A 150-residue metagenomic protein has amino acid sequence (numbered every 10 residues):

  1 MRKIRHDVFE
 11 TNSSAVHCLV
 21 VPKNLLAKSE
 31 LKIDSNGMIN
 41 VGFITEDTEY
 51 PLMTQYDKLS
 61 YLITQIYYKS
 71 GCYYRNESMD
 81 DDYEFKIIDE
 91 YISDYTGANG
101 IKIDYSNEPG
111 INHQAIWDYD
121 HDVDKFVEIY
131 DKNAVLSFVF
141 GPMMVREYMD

Functional and structural regions predicted by a protein language model:
M1-V8, A15-D150: Long, non-globular targeting/processing and low-complexity regions
